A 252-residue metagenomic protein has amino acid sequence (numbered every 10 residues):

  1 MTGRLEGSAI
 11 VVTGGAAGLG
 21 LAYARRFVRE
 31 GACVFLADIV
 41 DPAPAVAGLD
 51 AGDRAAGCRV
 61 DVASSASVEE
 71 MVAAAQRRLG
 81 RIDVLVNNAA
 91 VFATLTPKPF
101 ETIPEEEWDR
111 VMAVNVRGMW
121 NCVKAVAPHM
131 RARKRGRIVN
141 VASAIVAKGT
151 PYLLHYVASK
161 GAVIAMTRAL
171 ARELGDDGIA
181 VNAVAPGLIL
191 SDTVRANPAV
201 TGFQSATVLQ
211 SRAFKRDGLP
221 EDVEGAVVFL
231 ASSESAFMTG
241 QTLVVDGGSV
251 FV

Functional and structural regions predicted by a protein language model:
G3-F35, L170: Canonical Rossmann dinucleotide-binding motif of NAD(H)/NADP(H)-dependent dehydrogenases/reductases, specifically
T96-F100, P104-D109, V208: Substrate-binding pocket helix/loop in short-chain dehydrogenase/reductase
V123, S159, T167: Active-site helix of classical SDR
P128, R172-D176, A236: Alpha-helical segment proximal to the catalytic Tyr-Lys
S143: Residue(s) in the substrate-gating loop at a strand-loop-helix junction that position the organic substrate next
G175, A180, M238-G240, D246: Short, small/polar-rich loop/turn modules that mediate ligand/substrate recognition or access, typified
R212-V223, E234: A conserved structural motif in NAD(P)-dependent oxidoreductases
